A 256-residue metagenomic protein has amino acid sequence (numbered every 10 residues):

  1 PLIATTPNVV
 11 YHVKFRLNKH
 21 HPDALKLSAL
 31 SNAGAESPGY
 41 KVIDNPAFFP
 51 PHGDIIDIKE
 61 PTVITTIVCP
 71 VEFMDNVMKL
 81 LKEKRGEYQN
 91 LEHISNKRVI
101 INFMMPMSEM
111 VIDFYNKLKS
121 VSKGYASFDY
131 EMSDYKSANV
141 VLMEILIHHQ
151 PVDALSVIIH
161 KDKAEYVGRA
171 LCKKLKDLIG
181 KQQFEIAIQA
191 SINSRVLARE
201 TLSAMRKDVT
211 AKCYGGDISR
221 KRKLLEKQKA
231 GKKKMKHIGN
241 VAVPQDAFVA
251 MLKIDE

Functional and structural regions predicted by a protein language model:
P1-E256: Accessory interaction regions appended to the cores of large information-processing enzymes
